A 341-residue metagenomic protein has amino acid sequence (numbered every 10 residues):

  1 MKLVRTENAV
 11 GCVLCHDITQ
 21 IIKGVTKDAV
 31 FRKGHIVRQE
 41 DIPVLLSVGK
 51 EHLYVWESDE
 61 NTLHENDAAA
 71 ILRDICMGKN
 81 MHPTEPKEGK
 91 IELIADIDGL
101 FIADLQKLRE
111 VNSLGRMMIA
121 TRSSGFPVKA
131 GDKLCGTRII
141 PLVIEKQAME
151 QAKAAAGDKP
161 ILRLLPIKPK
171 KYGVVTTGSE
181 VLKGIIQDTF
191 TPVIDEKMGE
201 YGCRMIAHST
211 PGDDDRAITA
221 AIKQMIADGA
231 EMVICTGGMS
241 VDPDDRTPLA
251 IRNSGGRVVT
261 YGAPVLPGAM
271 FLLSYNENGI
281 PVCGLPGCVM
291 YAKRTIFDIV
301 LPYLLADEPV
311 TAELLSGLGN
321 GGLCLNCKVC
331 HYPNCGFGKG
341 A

Functional and structural regions predicted by a protein language model:
M1-E88: Short, low-complexity N-terminal leaders and the immediately following helix N-cap/first helix
E7-G11, A29, P83-P86, F126-V128 (+4 more regions): Solvent-exposed alpha-helices and their adjacent loops that cap or buttress functional pockets in soluble metabolic
A29, K33, E85, L100-I119 (+2 more regions): C-terminal terminal segments
R32, R38, P43, S123 (+2 more regions): Residue-level recognition of short, solvent-exposed, well-ordered loop/turn junctions that link secondary-structure
V55-W56, M81-P86, I144-Q147, R204-H208 (+1 more regions): Flexible, glycine/charged-enriched surface loops at secondary-structure junctions
D59-I167: Extended, charged alpha/beta regions that create polyanion-binding interfaces
A130, P141-E231: Phosphate-binding glycine-rich loops and their immediate beta-loop-alpha structural context
S179, I206-G338: Short glycine/threonine-rich loop/turn motifs
